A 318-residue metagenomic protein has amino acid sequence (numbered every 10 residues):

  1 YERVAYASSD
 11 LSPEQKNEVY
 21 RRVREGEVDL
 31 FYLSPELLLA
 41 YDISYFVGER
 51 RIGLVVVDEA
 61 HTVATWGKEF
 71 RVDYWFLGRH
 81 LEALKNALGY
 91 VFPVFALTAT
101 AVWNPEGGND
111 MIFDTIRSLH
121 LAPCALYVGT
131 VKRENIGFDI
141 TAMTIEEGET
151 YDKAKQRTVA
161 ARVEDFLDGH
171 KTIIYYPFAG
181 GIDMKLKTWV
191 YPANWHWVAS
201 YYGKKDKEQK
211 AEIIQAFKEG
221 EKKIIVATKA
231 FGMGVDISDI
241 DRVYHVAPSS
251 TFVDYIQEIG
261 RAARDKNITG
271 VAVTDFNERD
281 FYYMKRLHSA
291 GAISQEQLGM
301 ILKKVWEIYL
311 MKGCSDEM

Functional and structural regions predicted by a protein language model:
Y1-E14, E18, R22-E25, F113-L119: Conserved helix-turn-beta segment of the N-terminal RecA-like "Helicase ATP-binding" lobe in SF1/SF2 helicases
Y1-L11, A122-V128, P192-K207: Conserved RecA-like helicase motor-core motifs
L11-L54, T62-K68: Conserved helix/coil segment N-terminal to the catalytic DExD/H
L38-L39, T62-R71, W103-N104, G234 (+2 more regions): Catalytic P-loop NTPase motifs of RecA-like helicase/translocase cores
G48-E49, G53-L54, H61-V128: Post-DEXD/H (motif II) to motif III coupling segment of the RecA-like Helicase ATP-binding lobe
A122-K187: Conserved interdomain linker/interface between the two RecA-like ATPase lobes of SF2 helicase motors
F166-F231, V235-M318: C-terminal helicase lobe
